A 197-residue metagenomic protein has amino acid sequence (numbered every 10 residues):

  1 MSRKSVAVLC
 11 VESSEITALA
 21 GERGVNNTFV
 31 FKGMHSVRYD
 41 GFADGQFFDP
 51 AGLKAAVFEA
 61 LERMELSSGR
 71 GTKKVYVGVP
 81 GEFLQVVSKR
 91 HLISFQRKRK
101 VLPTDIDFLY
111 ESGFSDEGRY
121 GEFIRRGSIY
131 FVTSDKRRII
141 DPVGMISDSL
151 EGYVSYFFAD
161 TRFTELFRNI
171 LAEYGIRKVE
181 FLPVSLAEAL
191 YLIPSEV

Functional and structural regions predicted by a protein language model:
M1-E15, L19-K74, V79-V197: Nucleotide/phosphate-binding catalytic cleft detector across ATP-hydrolyzing and phosphate-transferring enzymes
